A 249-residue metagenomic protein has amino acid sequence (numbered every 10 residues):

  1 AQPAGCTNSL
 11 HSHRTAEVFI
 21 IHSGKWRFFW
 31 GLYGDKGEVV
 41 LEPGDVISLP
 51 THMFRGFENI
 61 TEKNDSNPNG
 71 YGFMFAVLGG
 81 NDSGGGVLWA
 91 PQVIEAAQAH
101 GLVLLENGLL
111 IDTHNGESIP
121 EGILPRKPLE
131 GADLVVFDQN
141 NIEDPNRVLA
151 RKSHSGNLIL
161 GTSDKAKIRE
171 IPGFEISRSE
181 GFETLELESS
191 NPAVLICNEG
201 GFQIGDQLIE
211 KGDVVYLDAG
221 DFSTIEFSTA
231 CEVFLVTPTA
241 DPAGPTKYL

Functional and structural regions predicted by a protein language model:
A1, E95, L102-T184, L249: A short, N-terminal "cap"/entry segment at the start of jelly-roll beta-barrel domains of the cupin/DSBH fold
A1-H13, E170-S190, Q203, L208 (+1 more regions): Conserved short histidine dyad/triad with adjacent acidic residue
P3, H13, I21, P50-H52 (+4 more regions): A short, compositionally biased micro-patch
R14-R27, G31-L32, E183-D206, K211: Glycine- and acidic-residue-biased ligand/ion/polar-headgroup-sensing regions
I20, R27, S48, G56-E58 (+4 more regions): Beta-strand cores of modular interaction/reader domains in eukaryotic scaffold and signaling proteins, especially PDZ
F28-W30, K36-V39, G72-M74, A166 (+4 more regions): Ligand-binding pocket scaffold of soluble enzyme catalytic domains
L32-T51, G205-S223: Short acidic-glycine-tyrosine-enriched beta hairpin
F54-V136, T224, S228-L249: Double-stranded beta-helix
